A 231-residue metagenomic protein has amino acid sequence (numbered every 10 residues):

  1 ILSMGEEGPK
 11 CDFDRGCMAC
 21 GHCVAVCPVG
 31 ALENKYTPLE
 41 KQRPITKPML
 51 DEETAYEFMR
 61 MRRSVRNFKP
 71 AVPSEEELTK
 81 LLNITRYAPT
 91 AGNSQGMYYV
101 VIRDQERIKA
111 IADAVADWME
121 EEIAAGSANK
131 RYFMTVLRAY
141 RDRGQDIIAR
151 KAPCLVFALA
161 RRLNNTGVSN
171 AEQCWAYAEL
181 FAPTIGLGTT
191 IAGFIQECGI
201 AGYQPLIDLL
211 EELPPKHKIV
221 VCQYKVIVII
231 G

Functional and structural regions predicted by a protein language model:
I1-K10, H22-L39: Iron-sulfur cluster-binding cysteine motifs and their immediate structural context in ferredoxin-like electron-transfer
D14-A31, E53-M61: Short Fe-S-cluster ligation motifs
I45-T79: Extended interfacial segments that mediate partner engagement and assembly in macromolecular machines
P48, A139-R143, E212-G231: C-terminal helix-cap and adjacent tail motif
R62, L81, T85, V156 (+1 more regions): Small-aliphatic-rich amphipathic alpha-helix that forms the alpha element of a beta-alpha
Y87, N93-G96, R107: N-terminal, charged amphipathic alpha-helical interaction modules
A91-N93, G144-K151, F181, L213: Short, conserved, surface-exposed binding loops centered on an aromatic residue
V100-A171: Glycine/small-residue-rich phosphate/adenosyl-binding loop
